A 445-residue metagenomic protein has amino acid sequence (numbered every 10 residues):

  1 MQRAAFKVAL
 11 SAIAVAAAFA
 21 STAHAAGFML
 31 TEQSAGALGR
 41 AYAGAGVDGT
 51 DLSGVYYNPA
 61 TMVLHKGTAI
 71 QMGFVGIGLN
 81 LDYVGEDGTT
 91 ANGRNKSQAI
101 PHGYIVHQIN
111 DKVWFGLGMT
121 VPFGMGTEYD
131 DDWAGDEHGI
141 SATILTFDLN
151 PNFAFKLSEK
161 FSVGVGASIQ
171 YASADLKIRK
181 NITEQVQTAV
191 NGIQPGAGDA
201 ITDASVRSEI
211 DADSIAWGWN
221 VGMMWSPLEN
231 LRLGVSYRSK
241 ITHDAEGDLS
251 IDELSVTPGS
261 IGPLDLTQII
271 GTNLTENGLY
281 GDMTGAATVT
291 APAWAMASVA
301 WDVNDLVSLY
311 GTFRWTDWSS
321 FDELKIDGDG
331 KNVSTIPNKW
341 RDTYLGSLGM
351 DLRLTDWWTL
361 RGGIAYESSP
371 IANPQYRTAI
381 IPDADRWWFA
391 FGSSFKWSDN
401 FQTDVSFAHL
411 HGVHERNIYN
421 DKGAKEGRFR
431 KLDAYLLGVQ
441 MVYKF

Functional and structural regions predicted by a protein language model:
M1-H24: Gram-negative bacterial Sec-dependent N-terminal signal peptides
L10, T31, A35-L38, T50 (+1 more regions): N-terminal amphipathic/basic helix or basic patch
A16-S21, A60, F74, G362 (+1 more regions): Residue-level signal for alpha-helical transmembrane segments in multi-pass membrane proteins
H24-A41, A45, D87-T90, S97-F445: Outer-membrane beta-barrel porins/channels
M29-G44, V63-N80: Transmembrane beta-strand segments of Gram-negative outer membrane beta-barrel proteins
G46, D51-Y56, A60-M62: Periplasmic N-terminal accessory/gating domains of Gram-negative outer-membrane beta-barrel systems
M72-A99: Mid-chain, structured segments of secreted extracytoplasmic proteins
